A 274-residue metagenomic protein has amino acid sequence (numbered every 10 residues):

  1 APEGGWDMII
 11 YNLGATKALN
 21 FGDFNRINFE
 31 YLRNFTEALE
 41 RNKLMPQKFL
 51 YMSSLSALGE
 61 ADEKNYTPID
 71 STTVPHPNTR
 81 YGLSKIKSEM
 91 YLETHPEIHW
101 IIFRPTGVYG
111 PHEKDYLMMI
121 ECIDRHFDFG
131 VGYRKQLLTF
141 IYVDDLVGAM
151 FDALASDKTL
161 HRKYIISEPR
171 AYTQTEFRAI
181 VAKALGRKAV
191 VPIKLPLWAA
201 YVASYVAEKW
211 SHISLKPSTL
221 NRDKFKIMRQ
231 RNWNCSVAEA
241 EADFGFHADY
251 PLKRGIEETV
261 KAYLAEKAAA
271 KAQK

Functional and structural regions predicted by a protein language model:
A1-N34, E40-R41, L58-E60: NAD(P)H-binding glycine-rich loop region in Rossmannoid oxidoreductase-like domains and their noncatalytic homologs
N28, D70, Y81-K85: Active-site YXXXK catalytic motif of short-chain dehydrogenase/reductase
N34-R80, I101: Conserved Rossmann-fold NAD(P)-dependent oxidoreductase catalytic core, especially the SDR/UDP-sugar
L58, I101-M118: Flexible, glycine-rich beta-alpha linker
H76-R104: Active-site Tyr-X1-5-Lys
L83, K87, E113-M118, G132-A155 (+2 more regions): Substrate-positioning beta->alpha
V143, A179, A203-H247: Conserved C-terminal active-site "lid" loop/helix of NAD(P)H-dependent oxidoreductases that clamps the redox cofactor
S156-T219, K253, E257-E258, K267-K274: Mid/C-terminal beta-alpha module of Rossmann-like enzyme folds, strongest in SDR-family dehydrogenases/epimerases
